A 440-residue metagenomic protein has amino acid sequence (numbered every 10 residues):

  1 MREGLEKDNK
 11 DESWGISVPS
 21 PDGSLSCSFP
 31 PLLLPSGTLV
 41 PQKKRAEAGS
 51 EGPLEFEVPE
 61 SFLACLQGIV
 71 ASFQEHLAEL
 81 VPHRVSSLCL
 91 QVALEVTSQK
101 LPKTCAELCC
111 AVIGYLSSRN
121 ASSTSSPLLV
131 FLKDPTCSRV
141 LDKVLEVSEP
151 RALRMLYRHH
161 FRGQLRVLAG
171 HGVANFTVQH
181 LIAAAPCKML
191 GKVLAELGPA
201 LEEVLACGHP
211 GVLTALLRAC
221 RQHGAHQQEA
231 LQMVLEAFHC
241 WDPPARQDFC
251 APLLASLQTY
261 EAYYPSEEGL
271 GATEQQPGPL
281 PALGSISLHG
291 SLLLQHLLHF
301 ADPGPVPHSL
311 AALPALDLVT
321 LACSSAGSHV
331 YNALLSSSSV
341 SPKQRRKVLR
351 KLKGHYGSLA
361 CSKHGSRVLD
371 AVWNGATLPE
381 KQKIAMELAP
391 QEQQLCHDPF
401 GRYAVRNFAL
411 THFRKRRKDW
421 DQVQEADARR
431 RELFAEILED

Functional and structural regions predicted by a protein language model:
M1-D440: Eukaryotic gene-expression regulator signature that favors modular helical reader/repeat domains and their
